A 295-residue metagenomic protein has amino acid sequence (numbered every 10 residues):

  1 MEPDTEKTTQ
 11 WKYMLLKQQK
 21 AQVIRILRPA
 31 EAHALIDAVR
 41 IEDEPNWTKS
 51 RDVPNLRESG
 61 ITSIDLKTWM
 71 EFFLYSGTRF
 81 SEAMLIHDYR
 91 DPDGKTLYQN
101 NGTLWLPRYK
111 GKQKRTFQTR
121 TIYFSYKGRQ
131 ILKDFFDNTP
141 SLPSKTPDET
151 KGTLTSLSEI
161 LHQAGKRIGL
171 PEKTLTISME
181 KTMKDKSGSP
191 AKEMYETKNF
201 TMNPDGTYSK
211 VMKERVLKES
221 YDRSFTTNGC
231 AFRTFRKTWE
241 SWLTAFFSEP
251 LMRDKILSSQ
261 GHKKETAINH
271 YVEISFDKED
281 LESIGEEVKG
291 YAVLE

Functional and structural regions predicted by a protein language model:
M1-V23, N101, T176-K181, N203-S209 (+1 more regions): Short, charged hinge/linker segments at domain and secondary-structure junctions
E2-W11, K278-E295: C-terminal secondary-structure termini that scaffold catalytic or DNA-interacting sites
T5, S76, L85-D134: Conserved tyrosine-mediated DNA breakage-rejoining catalytic core shared by Y-recombinases
L15-F80, F247: Basic, Lys/Arg- and aromatic-enriched nucleic-acid-binding interface segment
N46, R51-S59, E159-H262: Short, basic (Lys/Arg/His-rich) helix/loop patches that form interaction surfaces in the mid-to-C-terminal regions
W69, S81-I86, I256: Alpha-helix N-cap/helix-start motif at helix boundaries, enriched for small hydrophobics
D91-N100, G229, E249-V272: Short, polar N-cap/turn motifs at the start of nucleic acid-interacting alpha helices
K110-K112, Q260-E286: Catalytic-site neighborhood detector that most strongly recognizes the C-terminal catalytic loop/helix of tyrosine
